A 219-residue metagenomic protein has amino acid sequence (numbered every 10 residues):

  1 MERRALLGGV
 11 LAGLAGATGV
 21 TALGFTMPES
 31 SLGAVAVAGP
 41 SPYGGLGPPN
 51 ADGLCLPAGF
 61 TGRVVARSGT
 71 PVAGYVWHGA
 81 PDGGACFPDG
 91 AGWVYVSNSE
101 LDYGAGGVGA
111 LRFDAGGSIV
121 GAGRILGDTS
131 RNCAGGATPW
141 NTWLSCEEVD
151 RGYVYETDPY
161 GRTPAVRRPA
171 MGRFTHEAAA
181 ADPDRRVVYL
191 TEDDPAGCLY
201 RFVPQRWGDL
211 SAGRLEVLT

Functional and structural regions predicted by a protein language model:
M1, V20-A58, G62: C-terminal segment of N-terminal export signals and the immediately downstream linker at the start of the mature
M1-L14: N-terminal secretory signal peptides and thylakoid transit peptides that target proteins across membranes
Y43-G45, C55-L56, D194-T219: Beta-propeller domain segments
N50-S68, F113-L126, Y155-T175, D209-E216: Blade-edge beta-strand/turn elements of extracellular beta-propeller and related beta-sheet repeat scaffolds
D52-G79, F87-G123: Beta-propeller domains
Y75-G90, D128-P139, R173-R186: Beta-rich, blade/repeat-based domains predominating in secreted/periplasmic proteins but also intracellular
W93-A165: Well-ordered mid-protein domain cores that form the structural environment of catalytic cofactors
N141-W207: Internal, well-ordered domain-core segments that constitute the primary functional module of diverse proteins
